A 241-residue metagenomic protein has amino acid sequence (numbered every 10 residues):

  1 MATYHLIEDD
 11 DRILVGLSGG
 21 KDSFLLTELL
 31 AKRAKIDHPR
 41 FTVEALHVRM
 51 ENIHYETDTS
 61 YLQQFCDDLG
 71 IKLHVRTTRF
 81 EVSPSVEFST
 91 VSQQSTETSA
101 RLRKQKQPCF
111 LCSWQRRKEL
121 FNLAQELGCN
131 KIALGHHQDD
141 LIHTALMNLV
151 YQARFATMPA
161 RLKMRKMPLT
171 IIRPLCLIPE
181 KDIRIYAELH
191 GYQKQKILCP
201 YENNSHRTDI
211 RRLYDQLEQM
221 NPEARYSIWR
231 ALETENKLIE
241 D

Functional and structural regions predicted by a protein language model:
M1-H143, Y151, K181-I185, L189: ATP-dependent adenylation/nucleotidyltransferase module used to activate substrates
L14, M50, P108, I171 (+3 more regions): Conserved short-loop catalytic and cofactor-binding motifs
V43, Q93-Q94, K131-I132, D139-L213: Catalytic subdomain that performs nucleotidyl-dependent activation
M50-N52, F80-V82, L162-R165, I178 (+2 more regions): Residue-level detector of flexible, active-site-proximal loop/helix-junction positions within diverse enzyme catalytic
H74-F80, L162-M167, N203-R207, R225-W229: Short C-terminal domain-edge/linker segments immediately following a structured domain
S113-L127, M158-M167, Y214, E218-T234: Short, basic, helix/turn surface patches
Y192-D241: The feature marks non-catalytic terminal segments
